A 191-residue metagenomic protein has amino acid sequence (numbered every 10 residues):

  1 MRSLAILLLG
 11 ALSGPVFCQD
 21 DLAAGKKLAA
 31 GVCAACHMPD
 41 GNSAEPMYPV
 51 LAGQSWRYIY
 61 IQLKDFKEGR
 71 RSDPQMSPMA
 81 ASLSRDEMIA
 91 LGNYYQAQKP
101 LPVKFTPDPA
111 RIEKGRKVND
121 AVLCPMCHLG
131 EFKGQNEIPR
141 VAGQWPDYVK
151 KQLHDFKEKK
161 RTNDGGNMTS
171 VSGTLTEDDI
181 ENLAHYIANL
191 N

Functional and structural regions predicted by a protein language model:
M1-L9: Sec-dependent signal peptide recognition, specifically the positively charged N-region followed immediately by
Q19-D40, V103, P107-G130, W145: Sequence/structural segment immediately N-terminal to covalent heme-attachment motifs in c-type and related
K26, M38-S72, S77-S82, R116 (+4 more regions): Gly/Gly-Pro-rich "capping" loops immediately C-terminal to redox-active cysteine motifs in periplasmic/lumenal
N42-S43, S72, A97-A110, P125 (+3 more regions): Inter-heme linker and motif-flanking segments adjacent to c-type heme-binding CXXCH motifs in c-type cytochromes
A81-V103, D147, G173-N191: C-terminal capping alpha-helices of c-type cytochrome domains
